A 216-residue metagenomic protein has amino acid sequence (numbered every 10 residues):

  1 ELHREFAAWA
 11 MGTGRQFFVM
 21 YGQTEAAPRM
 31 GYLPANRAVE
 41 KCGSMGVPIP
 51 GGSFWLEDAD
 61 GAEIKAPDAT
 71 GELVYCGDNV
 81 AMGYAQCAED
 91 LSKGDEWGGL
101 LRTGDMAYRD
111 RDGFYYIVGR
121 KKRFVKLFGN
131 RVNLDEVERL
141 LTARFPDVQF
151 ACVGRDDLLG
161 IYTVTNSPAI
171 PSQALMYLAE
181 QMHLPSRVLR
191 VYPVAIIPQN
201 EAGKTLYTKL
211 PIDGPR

Functional and structural regions predicted by a protein language model:
E1-K41, S53, E63: Gly/Ser/Thr-rich phosphate-binding loop
G22, G46, D105: Active-site glycine-centered loops adjacent to acidic/histidine catalytic or metal-binding residues that shape
P28, P50-G52, G71, G104 (+2 more regions): Change "...and in nucleic-acid phosphodiester-cleaving endonucleases..." to "...and in nucleic-acid processing enzymes
R37-S44, L91-E96: Short, P/G- and charge-enriched loop/turn segments at secondary-structure junctions
V47-G51, A62-G94, V132: Conserved ATP/PPi-binding loop(s) of AMP-dependent carboxylate-activating enzymes
G77, M82-G83, G99, G104-R187 (+3 more regions): AMP-binding/adenylate-forming catalytic core of the ANL superfamily
